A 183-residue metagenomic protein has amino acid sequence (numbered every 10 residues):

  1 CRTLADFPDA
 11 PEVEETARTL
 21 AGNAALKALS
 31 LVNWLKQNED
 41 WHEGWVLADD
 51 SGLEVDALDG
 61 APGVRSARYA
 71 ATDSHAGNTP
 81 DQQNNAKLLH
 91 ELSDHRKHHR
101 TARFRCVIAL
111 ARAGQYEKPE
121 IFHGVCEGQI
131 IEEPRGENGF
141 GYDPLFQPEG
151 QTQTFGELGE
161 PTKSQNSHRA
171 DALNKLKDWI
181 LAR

Functional and structural regions predicted by a protein language model:
C1-R183: Anionic-ligand binding patches
